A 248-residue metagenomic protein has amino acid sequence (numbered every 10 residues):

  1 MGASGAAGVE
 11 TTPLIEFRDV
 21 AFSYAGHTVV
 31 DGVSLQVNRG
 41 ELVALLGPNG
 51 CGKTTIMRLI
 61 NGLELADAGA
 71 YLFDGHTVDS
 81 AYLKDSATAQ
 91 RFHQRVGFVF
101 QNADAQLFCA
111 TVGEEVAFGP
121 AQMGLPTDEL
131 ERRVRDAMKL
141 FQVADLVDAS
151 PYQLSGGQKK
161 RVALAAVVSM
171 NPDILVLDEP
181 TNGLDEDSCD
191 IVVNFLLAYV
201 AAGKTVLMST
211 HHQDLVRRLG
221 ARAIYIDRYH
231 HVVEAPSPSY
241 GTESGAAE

Functional and structural regions predicted by a protein language model:
L46-P48: The feature captures the beta-strand-to-loop junction immediately N-terminal to the Walker
N61: Helix-to-loop junction immediately C-terminal to a conserved catalytic motif
G69-A81, F92: Conserved ABC transporter NBD signature motif
D128-L146: Conserved ABC ATPase "signature" region
S150-L154, Q158: Conserved ABC ATPase signature
L175-D178: Catalytic Walker B motif of ABC-type/P-loop ATPase nucleotide-binding domains
T210-H211: H-loop/switch region of ABC-family ATPase nucleotide-binding domains
